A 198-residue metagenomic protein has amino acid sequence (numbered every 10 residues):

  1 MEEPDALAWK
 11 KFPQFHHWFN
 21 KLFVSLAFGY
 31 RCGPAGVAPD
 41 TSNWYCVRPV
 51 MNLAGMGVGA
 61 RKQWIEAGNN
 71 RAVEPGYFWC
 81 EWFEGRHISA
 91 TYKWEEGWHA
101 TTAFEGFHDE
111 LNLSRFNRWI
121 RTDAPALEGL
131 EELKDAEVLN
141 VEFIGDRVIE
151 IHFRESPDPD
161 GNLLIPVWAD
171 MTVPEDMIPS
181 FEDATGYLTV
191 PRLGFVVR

Functional and structural regions predicted by a protein language model:
M1-G129: Active-site nucleotide/adenylate-binding loops and adjacent lid/helix of ATP-dependent enzymes
A54-M56, H108-R198: ATP-dependent carboxylate activation and anion-phosphoryl transfer catalytic cores that bind Mg-ATP to form
